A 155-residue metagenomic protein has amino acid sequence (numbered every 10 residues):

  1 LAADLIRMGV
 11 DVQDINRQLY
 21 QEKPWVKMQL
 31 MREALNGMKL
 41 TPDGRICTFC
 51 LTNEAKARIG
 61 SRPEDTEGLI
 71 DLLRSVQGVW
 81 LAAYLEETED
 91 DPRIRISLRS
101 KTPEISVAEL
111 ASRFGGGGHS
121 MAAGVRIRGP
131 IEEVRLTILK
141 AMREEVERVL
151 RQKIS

Functional and structural regions predicted by a protein language model:
L1-R113, G118-S155: Hydrophobic helix-and-loop "lid/oligomerization" segment in the mid-to-C-terminal part of catalytic domains
